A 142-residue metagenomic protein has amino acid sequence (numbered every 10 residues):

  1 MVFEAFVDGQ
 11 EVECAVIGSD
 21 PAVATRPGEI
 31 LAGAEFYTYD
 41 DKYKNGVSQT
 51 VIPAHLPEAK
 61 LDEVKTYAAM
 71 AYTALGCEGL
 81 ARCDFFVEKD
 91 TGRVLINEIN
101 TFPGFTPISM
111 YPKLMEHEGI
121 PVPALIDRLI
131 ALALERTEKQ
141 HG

Functional and structural regions predicted by a protein language model:
M1-T66, V94-L95: Phosphate-binding site of ATP-dependent enzymes
E4, G28, A68-Y72, N100 (+2 more regions): Generic hydrophobic alpha-helical scaffold/packing signal
A5-F6, V16, Y72-F105, M115: Conserved metal-phosphate-binding beta-hairpin within the catalytic cores of diverse ATP-dependent phosphoryl-transfer
E11-V12, A22, C77, L134 (+1 more regions): Generic structural signal for secondary-structure transition and capping sites
N45-K89, T137-H141: A long amphipathic alpha-helix within ATP-dependent nucleotide-binding catalytic cores
K89, R93-G142: C-terminal active-site "lid" helix and adjoining low-complexity regulatory extension at the edge of ATP-using catalytic
